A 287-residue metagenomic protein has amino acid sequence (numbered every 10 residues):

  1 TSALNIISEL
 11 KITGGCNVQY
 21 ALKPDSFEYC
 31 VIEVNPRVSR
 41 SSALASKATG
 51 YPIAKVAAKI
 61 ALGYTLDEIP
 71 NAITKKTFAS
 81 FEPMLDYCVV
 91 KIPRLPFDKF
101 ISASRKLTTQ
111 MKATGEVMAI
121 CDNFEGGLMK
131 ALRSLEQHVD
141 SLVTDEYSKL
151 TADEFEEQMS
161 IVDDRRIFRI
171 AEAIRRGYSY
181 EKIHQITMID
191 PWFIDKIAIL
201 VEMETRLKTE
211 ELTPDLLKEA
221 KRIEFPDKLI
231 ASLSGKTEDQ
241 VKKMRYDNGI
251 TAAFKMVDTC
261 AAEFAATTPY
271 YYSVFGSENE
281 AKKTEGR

Functional and structural regions predicted by a protein language model:
T1-R206, E210-L216, A220-E224, N248 (+2 more regions): ATP-dependent carboxylate activation and anion-phosphoryl transfer catalytic cores that bind Mg-ATP to form
M129, K242, Y246-R287: Non-catalytic terminal/interface segments that mediate subunit docking, oligomerization, and allosteric communication
I186-D195, S232-M244: Short, basic interhelical loop/turn and adjoining N-cap of the next helix at nucleic-acid- or acidic-partner-contacting
E211-L212, I230, D258: Short alpha-helix boundary/capping motifs
A220-I223, L229-K236: Extended, domain-scale alpha-helical bundle/helix-rich regions
